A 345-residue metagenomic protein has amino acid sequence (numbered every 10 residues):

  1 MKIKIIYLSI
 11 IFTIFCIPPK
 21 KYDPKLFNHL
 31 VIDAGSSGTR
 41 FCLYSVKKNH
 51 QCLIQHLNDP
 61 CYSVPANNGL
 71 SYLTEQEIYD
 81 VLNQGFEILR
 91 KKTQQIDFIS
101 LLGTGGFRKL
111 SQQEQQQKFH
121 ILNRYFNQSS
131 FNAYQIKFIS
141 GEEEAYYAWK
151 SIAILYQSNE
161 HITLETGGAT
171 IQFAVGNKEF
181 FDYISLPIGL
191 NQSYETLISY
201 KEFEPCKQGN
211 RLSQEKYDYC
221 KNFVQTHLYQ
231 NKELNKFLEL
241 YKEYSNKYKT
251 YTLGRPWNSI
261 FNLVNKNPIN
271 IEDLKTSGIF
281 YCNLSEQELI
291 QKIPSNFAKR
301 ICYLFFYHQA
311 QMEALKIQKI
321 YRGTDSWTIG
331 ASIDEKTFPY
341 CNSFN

Functional and structural regions predicted by a protein language model:
M1-P19: Classical Sec-dependent N-terminal signal peptides that target proteins to the secretory pathway
K21-Y22, N345: Extracellular/luminal ectodomains of metazoan preproproteins built from arrays of small disulfide-bonded modules
Y22-I32, S36: N-terminal module-boundary/linker segments of secreted carbohydrate-active enzymes
H29, L43, N67-Q95, G106-T163 (+1 more regions): Helical "lid/coupling" subdomains associated with nucleotide-phosphate turnover
I32-T39, T163-T170, L253: A short acidic Gly-Thr/Ser loop motif
V46-Q51: Short loop/turn segments immediately following beta-strands, especially the blade-tip and inter-blade linker loops
S63-V64: Conserved phosphoryl-transfer catalytic core
F98-T104: Acidic helix-start/capping segments at beta-turn-to-alpha-helix junctions
